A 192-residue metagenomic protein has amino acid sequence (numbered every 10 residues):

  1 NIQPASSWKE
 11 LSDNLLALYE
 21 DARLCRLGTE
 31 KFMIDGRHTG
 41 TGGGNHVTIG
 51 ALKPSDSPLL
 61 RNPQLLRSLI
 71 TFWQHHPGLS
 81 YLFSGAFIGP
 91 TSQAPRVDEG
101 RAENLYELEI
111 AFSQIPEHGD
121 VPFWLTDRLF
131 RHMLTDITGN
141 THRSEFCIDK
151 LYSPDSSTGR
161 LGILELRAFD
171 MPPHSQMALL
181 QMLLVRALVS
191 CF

Functional and structural regions predicted by a protein language model:
N1-T41, L52-F192: C-terminal accessory/tail domains of diverse enzymes
